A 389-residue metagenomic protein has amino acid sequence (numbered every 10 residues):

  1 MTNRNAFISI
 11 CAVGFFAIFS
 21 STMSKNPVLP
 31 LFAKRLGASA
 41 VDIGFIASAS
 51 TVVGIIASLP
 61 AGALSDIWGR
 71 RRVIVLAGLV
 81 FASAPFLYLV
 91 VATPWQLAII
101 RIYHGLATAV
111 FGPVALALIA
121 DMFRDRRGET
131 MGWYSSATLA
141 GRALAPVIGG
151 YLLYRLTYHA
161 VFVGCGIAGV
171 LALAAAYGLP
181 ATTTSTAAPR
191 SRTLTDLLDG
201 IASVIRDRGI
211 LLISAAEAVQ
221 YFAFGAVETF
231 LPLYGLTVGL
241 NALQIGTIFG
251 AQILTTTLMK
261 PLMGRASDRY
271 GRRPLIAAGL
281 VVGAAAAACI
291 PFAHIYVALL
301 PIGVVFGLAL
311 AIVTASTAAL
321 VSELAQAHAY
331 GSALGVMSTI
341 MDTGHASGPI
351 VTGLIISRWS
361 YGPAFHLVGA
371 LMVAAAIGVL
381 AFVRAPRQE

Functional and structural regions predicted by a protein language model:
M1-R4, A181-I213: Juxtamembrane intracellular "pre-TM" segments in multi-pass secondary transporters
N3-I46, L212, Y221-Y234, V238: Helix-loop boundary and gating motifs at the non-cytosolic
G37, G69, V90-Q96, R124 (+2 more regions): Helix-breaking motifs and short loop linkers at transmembrane-helix boundaries and internal kinks in secondary membrane
T51-L59, R142-A143, I253-P261, H345-A346: Residue-level signature of mid-helix packing/kink "hotspots" within the transmembrane helices of 12-pass Major
R72-F86, G166, P274-C289: Structural signature of the two symmetry-related core transmembrane helices
A84, W95-Y103, V297-V305: Paired small-residue
I100-L139, A319: Cytoplasmic helix-loop-helix junction between adjacent transmembrane helices in 12-TM secondary transporters
G166-A187, G378-V383: C-terminal membrane-cytosol helix-exit motif in multi-pass small-molecule transporters
